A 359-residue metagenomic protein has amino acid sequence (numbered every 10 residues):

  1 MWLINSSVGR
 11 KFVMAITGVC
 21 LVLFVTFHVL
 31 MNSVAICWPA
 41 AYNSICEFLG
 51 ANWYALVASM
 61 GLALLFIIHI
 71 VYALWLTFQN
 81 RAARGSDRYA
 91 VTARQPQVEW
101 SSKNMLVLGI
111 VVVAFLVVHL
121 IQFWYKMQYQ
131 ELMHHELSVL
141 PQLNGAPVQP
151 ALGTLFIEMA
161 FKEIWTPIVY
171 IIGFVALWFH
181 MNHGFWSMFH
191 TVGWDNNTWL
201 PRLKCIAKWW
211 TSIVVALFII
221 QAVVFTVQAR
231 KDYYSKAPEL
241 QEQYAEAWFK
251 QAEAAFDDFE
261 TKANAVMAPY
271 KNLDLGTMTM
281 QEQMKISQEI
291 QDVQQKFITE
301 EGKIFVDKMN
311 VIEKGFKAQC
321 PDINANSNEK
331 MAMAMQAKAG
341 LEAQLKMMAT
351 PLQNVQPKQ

Functional and structural regions predicted by a protein language model:
M1-Q359: Membrane-embedded alpha-helical bundles that constitute the cytochrome b-like, heme-associated redox core of multi-pass
